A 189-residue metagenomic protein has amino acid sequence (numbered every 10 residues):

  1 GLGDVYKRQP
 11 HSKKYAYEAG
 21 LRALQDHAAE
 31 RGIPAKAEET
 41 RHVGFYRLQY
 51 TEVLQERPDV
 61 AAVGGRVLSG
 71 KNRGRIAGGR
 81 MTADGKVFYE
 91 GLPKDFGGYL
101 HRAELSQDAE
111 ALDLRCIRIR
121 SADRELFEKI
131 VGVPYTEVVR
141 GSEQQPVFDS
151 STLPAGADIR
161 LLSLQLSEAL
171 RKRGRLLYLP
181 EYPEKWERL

Functional and structural regions predicted by a protein language model:
G1, R66, G141, V147-F148 (+1 more regions): Catalytic beta-strand/loop signature of glycosyltransferases that borders the donor
L2-Y6: Short, small-residue-biased leader/transition segments that mark boundaries at the very start of proteins
K7-Y15, L54, A77-D84, V133-P134: Short secondary-structure boundary/capping segments
P10-E56, V87-G97, E104, L189: Non-catalytic membrane-proximal stalk/linker segments that position and tether the catalytic domains
S12-A16, S106-E168, P183-K185: Donor nucleotide-sugar recognition loop
A23-D26, P34, Q49-V53, A61 (+3 more regions): ER/Golgi luminal nucleotide-sugar-dependent glycosyltransferases, focusing on the catalytic module
L54-V87, G174-L176: Conserved donor NDP-sugar-binding/catalytic core segment of glycosyltransferases
G65-R66, G70, M81-R115, S121-A122 (+2 more regions): Short, flexible, basic/aromatic active-site loop/helix in glycosyltransferases
